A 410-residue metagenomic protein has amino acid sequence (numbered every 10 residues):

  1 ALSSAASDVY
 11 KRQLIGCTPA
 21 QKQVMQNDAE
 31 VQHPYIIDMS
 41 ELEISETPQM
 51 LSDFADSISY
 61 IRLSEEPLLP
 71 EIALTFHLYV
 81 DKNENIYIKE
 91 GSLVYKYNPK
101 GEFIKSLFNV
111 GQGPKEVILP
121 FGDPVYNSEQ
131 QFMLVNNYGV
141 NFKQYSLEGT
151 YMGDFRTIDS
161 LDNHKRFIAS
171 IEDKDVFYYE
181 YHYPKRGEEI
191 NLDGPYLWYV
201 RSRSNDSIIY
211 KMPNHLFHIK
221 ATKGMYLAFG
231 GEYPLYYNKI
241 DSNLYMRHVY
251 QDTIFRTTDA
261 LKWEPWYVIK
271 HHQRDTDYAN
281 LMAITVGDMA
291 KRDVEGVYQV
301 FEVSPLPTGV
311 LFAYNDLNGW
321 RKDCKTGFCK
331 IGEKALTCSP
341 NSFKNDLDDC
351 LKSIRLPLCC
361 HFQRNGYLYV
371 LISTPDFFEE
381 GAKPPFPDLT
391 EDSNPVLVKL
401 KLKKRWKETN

Functional and structural regions predicted by a protein language model:
A1-Q13: Single conserved hydrophobic/aromatic residue that forms the stacking wall/gate of nucleotide- or nucleobase-binding
C17-N410: Eukaryotic scaffold repeat domains enriched in small/polar residues
